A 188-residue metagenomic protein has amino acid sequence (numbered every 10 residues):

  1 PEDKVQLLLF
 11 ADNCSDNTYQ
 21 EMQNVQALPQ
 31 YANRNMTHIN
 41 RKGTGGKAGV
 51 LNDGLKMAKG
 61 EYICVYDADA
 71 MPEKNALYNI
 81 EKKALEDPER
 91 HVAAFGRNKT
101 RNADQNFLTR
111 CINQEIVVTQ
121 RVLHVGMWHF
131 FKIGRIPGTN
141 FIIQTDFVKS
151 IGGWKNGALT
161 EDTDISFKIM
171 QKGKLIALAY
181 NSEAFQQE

Functional and structural regions predicted by a protein language model:
P1-G43: Acidic donor-binding segment of Leloir-type glycosyltransferases
A11, Y66, Y180: Short beta-strand/turn micro-motifs composed of small residues that flank or help shape donor/cofactor-binding pockets
N13, D67-M71, G157: The conserved acidic donor/metal-binding loop of glycosyltransferases
Q26-E61, K74-L159, M170: Long helical/loop segments within the catalytic core of UDP-sugar-dependent glycosyltransferases, especially the large
G157, S166-A184: Catalytic donor-sugar/metal-binding loop of nucleotide-sugar-dependent glycosyltransferases
Q187-E188: Nucleotide-sugar-dependent glycosyltransferase catalytic core
